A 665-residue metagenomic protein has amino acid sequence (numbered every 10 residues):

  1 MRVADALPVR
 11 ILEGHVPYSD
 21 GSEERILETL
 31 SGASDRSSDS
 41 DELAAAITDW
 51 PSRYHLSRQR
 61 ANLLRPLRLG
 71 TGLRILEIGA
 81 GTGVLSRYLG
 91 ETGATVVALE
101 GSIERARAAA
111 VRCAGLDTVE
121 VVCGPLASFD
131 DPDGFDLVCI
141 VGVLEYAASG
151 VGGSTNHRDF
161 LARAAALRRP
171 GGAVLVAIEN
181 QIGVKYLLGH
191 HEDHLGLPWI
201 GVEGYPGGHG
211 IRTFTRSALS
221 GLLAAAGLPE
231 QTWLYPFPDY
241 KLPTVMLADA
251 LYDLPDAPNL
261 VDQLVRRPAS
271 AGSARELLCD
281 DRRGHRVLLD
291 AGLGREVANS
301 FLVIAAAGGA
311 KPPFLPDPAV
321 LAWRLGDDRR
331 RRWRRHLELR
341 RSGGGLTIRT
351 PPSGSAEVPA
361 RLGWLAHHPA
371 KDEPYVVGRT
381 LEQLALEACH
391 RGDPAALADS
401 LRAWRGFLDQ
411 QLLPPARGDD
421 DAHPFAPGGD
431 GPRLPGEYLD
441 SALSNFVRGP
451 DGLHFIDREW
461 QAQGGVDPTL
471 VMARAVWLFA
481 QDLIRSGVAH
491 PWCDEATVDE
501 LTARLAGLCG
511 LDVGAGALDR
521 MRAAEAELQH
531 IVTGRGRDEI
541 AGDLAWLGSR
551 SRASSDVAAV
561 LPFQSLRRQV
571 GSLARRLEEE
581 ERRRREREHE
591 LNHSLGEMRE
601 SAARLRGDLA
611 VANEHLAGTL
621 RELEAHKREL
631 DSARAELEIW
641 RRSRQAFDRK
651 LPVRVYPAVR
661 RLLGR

Functional and structural regions predicted by a protein language model:
M1-D35: N-terminal auxiliary segments of SAM/dcSAM-dependent transferases
T82-G93: Conserved SAM-binding loop of SAM-dependent methyltransferases across substrates and taxa, primarily the Class I
T155-A173: A short glycine-rich, Lys/Arg-flanked "PGG" loop and its adjoining helix->strand segment in the class I
L175-L197: Conserved class I S-adenosyl-L-methionine
G204-Y205, F425-A489: Catalytic activation segment of kinase domains across protein kinase-like and atypical kinase folds
H209-G227, T232-W233: Short alpha-helix
T232, P236-L339: Rossmann-like AdoMet/SAM-dependent catalytic core
I531-R665: Boundary detector for helix-to-coil junctions that initiate low-complexity/charged tails
